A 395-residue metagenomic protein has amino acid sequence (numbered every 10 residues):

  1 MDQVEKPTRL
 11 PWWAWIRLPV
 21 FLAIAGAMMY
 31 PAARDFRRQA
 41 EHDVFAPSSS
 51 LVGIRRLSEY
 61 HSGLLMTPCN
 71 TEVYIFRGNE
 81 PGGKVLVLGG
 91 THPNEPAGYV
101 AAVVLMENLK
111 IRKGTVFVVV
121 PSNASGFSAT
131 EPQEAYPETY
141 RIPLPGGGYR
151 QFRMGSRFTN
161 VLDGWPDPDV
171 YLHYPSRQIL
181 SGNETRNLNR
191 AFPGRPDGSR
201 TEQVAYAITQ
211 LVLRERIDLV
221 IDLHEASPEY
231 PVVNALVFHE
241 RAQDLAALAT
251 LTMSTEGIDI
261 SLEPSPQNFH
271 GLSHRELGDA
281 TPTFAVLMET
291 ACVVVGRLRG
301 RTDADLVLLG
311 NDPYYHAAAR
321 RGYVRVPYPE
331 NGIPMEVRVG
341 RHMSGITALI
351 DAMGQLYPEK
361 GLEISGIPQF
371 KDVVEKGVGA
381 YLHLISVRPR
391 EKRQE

Functional and structural regions predicted by a protein language model:
D2-Y60, M66-Y74, Q133, R200-A207 (+3 more regions): C-terminal accessory segments enriched in acidic
R77-K84: Proline/glycine-enriched tight loop/beta-turn segments at coil->beta junctions that connect or precede beta-strands
V87-G89, V119-P121, D222, S261-E263: Active-site neighborhood of phospho(di)ester-bond hydrolases with catalytic His/Asp-centered motifs
L88-H92, F192-G198, G332-M335: Second-shell loop/turn segments in exported
H92-V100: Di-metal (Zn2+ and/or Mg2+/Mn2+) metal-binding site signature of metallo-dependent hydrolases with the MBL/beta-CASP
P96-A97, R112-L251: Active-site/substrate-binding loop(s) of hydrolase catalytic cores
A101-G114: A short, Lys/Arg-enriched amphipathic alpha-helix followed by its capping loop at the start of a domain
